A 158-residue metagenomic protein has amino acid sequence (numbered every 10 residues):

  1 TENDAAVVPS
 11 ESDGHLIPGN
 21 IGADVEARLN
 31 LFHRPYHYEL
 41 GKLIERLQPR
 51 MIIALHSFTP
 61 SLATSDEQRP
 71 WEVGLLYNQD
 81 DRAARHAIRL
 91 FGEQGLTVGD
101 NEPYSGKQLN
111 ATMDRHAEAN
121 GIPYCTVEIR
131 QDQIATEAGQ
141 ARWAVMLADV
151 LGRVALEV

Functional and structural regions predicted by a protein language model:
T1-V158: N-terminal catalytic or cofactor-binding beta/alpha core of small enzyme domains
